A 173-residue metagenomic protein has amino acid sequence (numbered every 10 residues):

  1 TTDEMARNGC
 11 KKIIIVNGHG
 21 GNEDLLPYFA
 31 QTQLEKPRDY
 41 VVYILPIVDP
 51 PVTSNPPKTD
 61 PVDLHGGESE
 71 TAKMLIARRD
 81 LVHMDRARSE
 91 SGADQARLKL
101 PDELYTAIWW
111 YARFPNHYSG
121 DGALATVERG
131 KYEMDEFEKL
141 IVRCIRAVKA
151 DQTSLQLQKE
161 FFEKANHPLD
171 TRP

Functional and structural regions predicted by a protein language model:
T1-K12, G20-P173: Extended, histidine- and acidic-residue-enriched regions that form the cofactor-binding/catalytic faces
V16: Short, surface-exposed ligand- or partner-binding patches at beta-edge/loop junctions that are enriched in aromatics
